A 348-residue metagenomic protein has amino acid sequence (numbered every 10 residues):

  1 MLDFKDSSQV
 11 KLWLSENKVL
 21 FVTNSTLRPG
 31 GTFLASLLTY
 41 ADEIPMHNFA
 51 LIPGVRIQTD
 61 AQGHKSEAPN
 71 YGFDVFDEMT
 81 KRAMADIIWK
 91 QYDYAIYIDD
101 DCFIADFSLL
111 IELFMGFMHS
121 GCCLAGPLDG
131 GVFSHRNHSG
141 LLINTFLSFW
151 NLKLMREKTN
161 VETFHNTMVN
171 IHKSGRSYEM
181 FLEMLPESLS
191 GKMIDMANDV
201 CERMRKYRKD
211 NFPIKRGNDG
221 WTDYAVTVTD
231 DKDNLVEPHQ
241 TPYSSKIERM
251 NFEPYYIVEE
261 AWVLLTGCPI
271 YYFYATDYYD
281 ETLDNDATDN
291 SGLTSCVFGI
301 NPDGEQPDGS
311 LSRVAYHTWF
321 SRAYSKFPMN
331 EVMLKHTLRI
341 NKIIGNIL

Functional and structural regions predicted by a protein language model:
M1-E78, R82-Y92: N-terminal anchoring/stem segment of glycosyltransferases
L14, E183-L348: C-terminal catalytic/acceptor-binding lobe
T26-G30, D101-A105, L154-R156: Short acidic, S/G/P-rich loop/turn micro-motifs used as interaction or catalytic elements
Y92, H119-C123, G267-C268: Short, high-confidence coil segments that cap the C-terminus of an alpha-helix and link into the following beta-strand
Y92-F103: Short beta-strand-to-loop acidic/aromatic patch adjacent to the donor-nucleotide binding site
Y97, I111-F114, G121, H165 (+1 more regions): Eukaryote-skewed repeat-based solenoidal scaffolds used as protein-protein interaction platforms, primarily
D106-H135: Conserved donor-nucleotide/metal-binding helix-loop-beta segment in metal-dependent transferases, i.e., the alpha-helix
N144-N160: Conserved nucleotide-sugar donor-binding and metal-coordinating catalytic region shared by glycosyltransferases
